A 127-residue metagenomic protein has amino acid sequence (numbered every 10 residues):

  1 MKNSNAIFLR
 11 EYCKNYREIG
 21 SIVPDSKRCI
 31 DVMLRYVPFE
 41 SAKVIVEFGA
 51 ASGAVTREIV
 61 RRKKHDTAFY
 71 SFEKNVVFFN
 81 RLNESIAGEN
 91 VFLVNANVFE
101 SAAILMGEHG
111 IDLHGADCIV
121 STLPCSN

Functional and structural regions predicted by a protein language model:
S4-F39: Class I SAM-dependent methyltransferase Rossmann-like catalytic core, especially the SAM/SAH-binding loop
S41-A51: Conserved class I S-adenosyl-L-methionine
G53-R57: Glycine-rich SAM-binding Motif I of class I
V60-K64: Gly/Ala-rich phosphate-binding loop of Rossmann-like dinucleotide-binding domains, activating on the conserved
D66-Y70: Short beta-strand element of Class I
N75: Conserved SAM/SAH-binding beta-strand->alpha-helix loop
F79-D112: S-adenosyl-L-methionine
A116-N127: A short SAM/SAH-binding and catalytic strip from SAM-dependent methyltransferases
